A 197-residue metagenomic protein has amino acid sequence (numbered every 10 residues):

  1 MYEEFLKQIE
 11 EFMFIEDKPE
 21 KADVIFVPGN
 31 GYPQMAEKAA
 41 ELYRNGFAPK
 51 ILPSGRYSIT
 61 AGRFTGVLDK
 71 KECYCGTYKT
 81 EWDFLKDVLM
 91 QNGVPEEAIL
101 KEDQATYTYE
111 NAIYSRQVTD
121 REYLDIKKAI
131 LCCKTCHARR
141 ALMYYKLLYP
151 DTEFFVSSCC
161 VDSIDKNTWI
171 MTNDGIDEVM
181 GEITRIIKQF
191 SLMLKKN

Functional and structural regions predicted by a protein language model:
M1-G175: A structural signal for short, hydrophobic/glycine-enriched beta-strand patches
S163-N197: C-terminal capping/extension of enzyme domains
